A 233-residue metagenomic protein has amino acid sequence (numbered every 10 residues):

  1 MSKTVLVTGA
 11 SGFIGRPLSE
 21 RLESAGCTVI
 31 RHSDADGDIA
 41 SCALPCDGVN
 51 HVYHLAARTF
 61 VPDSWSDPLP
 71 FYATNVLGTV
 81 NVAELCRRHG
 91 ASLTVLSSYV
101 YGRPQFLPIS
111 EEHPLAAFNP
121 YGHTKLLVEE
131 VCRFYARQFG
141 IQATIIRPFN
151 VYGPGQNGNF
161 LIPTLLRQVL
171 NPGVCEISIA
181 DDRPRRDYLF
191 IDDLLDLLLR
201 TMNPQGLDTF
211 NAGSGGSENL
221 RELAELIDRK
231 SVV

Functional and structural regions predicted by a protein language model:
V5-A25: N-terminal Rossmann NAD(P)H-binding glycine-rich loop of SDR-like oxidoreductase domains
F13, S19, N171-V233: C-terminal substrate-binding subdomain of Rossmann-fold SDR/epimerase-dehydratase oxidoreductases
V29-A43: Adenosine-cofactor binding site in Rossmann-like domains, unifying the SAM/SAH pocket of S-adenosylmethionine-dependent
S41-T74, L85: NAD(P)H-binding glycine-rich loop region in Rossmannoid oxidoreductase-like domains and their noncatalytic homologs
H51, D67-G78, L115, N119 (+1 more regions): Glycine-rich NAD(P)-binding loop of the Rossmann-fold in SDR/ketoreductase-type enzymes
V80-P120: Conserved Rossmann-fold NAD(P)-dependent oxidoreductase catalytic core, especially the SDR/UDP-sugar
Y101-R103, N119-P120, T144-I162: Flexible, glycine-rich beta-alpha linker
R103-Q105, A116-T144, L170-N171: Active-site Tyr-X1-5-Lys
